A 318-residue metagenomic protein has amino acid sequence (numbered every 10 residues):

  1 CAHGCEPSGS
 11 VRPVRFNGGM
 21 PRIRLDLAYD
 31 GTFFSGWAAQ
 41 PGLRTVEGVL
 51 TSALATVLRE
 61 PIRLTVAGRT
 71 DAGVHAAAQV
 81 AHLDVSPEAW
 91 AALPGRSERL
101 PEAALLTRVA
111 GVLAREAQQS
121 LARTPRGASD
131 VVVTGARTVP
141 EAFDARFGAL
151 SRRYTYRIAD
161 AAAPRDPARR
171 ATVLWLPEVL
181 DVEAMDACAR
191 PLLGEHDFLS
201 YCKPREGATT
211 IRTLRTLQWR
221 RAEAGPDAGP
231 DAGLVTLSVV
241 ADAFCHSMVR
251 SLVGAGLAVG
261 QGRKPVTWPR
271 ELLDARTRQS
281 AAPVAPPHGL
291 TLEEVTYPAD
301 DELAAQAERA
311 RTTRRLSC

Functional and structural regions predicted by a protein language model:
G9-C318: Structured-RNA-binding interfaces characteristic of tRNA pseudouridine synthases
